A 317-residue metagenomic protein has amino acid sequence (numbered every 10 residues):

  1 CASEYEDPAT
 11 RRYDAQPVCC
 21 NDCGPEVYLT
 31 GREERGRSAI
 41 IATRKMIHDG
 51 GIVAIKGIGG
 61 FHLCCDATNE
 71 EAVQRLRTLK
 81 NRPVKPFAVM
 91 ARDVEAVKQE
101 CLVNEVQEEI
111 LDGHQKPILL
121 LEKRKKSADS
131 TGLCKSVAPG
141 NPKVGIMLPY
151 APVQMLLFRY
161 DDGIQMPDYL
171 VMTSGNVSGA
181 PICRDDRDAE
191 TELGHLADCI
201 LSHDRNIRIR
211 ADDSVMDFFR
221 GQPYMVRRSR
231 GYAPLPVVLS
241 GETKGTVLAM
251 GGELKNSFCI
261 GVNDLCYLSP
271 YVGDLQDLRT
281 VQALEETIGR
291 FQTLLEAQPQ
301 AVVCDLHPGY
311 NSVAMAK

Functional and structural regions predicted by a protein language model:
C1-K317: Active-site-adjacent structural elements in enzyme catalytic cores
